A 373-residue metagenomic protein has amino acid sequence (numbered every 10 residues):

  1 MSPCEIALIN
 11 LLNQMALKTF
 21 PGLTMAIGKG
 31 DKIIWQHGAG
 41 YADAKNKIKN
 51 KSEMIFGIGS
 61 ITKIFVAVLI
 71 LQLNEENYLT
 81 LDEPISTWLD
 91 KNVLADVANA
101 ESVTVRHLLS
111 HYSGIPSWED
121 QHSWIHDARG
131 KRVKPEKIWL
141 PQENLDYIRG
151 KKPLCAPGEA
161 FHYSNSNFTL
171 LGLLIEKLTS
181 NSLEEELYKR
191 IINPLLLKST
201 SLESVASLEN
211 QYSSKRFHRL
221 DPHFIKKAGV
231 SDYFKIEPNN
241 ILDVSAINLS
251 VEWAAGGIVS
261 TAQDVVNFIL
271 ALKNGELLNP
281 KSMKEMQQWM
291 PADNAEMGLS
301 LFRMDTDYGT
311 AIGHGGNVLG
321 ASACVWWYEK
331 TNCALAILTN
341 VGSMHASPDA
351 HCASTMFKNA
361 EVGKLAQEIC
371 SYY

Functional and structural regions predicted by a protein language model:
M1-N13, N240-L242, R303-Y308, E361-A366: Short, positively charged
S2-I58, Y78, A95, R149-G150 (+1 more regions): Short, conserved catalytic-motif segment at the N-terminal edge
I6, L11-L12, D31, I55-I85 (+3 more regions): Active-site SXXK
P21-L23, S182, S322-C324: Short loop/turn microsegments at loop-to-beta-strand junctions
T80-D96, N193-L195: Short, glycine/proline-biased beta-turn/loop segments that scaffold the active-site neighborhood
V97-A311, G315-N317: Short, surface-exposed loop or secondary-structure junction motifs that flank catalytic or metal-binding residues
D307, S343-Y373: Short, gly/Ser/Thr-rich active-site loops of penicillin-recognizing serine hydrolases
S322-W326, T331-P348: Short, well-ordered beta-strand elements
